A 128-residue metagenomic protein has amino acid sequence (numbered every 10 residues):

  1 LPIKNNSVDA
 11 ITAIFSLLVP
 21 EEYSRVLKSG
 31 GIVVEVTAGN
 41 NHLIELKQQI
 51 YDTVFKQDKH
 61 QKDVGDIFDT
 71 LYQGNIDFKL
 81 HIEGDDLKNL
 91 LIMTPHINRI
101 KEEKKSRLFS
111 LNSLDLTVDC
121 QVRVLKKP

Functional and structural regions predicted by a protein language model:
L1, V19-E21, L43: Short, well-ordered alpha-helical microsegments
L1-I11: A short acidic, Gly/Pro-enriched loop at the edge of an enzyme's catalytic core that lines a small-molecule cofactor
D9, I14, V36: Residues lining the SAM
F15-S29: A short, conserved alpha-helix within the catalytic core of class I
L18, N41, I82: Short alpha-helical
G30-L43: Conserved beta-strand signature within the Rossmann-like core of class I S-adenosyl-L-methionine
K47-T70: Conserved Class I S-adenosyl-L-methionine
I76-P128: Conserved Class I S-adenosyl-L-methionine
